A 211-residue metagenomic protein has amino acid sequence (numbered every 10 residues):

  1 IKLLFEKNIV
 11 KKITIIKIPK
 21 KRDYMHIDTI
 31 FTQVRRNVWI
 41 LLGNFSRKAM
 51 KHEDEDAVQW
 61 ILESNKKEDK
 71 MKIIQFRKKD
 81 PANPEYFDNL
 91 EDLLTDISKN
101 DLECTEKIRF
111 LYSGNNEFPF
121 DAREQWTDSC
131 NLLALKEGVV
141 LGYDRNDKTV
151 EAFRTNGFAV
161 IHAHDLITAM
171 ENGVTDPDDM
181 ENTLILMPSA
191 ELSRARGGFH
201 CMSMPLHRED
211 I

Functional and structural regions predicted by a protein language model:
I1-I211: The feature marks the mature, well-folded catalytic cores of soluble enzymes
